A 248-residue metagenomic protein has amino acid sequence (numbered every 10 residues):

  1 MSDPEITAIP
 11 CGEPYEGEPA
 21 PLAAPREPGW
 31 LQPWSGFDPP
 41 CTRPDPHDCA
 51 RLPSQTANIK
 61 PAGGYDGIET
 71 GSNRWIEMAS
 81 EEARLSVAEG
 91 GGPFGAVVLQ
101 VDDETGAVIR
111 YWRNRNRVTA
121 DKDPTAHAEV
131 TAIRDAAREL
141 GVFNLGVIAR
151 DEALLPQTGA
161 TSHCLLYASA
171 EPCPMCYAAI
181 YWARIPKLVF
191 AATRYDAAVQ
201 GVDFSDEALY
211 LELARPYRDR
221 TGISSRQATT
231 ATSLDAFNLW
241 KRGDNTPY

Functional and structural regions predicted by a protein language model:
M1-S86, R150-S162, P172, A178-Y248: Zinc-dependent deaminase
T70, T119-H127: Residues at secondary-structure transition points
G71, G92-F94: Short loop/turn microsegments at loop-to-beta-strand junctions
V87-G91: Short loop/turn motifs at secondary-structure junctions and domain boundaries
F94-D102: Short beta-strand scaffold segments in enzyme catalytic cores
V101-I109: Short, solvent-exposed loop/turn segments that connect beta-strands within catalytic domains and beta-strand-rich
I109-V118: Short beta->alpha transition motifs characteristic of CBS
P124-M175: Short HxH-centered metal-ligating active-site micro-motif
